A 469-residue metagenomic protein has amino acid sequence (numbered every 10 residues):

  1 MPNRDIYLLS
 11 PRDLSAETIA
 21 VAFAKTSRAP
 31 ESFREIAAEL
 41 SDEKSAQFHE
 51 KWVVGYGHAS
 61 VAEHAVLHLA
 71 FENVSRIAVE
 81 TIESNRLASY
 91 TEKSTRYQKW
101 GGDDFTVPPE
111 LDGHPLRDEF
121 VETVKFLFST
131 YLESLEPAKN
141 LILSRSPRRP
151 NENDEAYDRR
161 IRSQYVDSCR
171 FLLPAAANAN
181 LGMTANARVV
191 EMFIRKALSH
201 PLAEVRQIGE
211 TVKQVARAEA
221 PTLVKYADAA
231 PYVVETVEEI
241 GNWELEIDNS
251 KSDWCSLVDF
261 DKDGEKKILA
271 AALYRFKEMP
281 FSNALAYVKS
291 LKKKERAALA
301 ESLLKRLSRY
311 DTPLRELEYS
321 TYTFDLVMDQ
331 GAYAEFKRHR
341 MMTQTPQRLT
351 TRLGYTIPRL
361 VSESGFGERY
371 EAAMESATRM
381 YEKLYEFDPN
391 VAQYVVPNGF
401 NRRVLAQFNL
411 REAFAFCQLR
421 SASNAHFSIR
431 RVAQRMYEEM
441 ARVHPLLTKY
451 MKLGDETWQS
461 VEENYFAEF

Functional and structural regions predicted by a protein language model:
M1-F469: A conserved ligand/cofactor-binding region detector
